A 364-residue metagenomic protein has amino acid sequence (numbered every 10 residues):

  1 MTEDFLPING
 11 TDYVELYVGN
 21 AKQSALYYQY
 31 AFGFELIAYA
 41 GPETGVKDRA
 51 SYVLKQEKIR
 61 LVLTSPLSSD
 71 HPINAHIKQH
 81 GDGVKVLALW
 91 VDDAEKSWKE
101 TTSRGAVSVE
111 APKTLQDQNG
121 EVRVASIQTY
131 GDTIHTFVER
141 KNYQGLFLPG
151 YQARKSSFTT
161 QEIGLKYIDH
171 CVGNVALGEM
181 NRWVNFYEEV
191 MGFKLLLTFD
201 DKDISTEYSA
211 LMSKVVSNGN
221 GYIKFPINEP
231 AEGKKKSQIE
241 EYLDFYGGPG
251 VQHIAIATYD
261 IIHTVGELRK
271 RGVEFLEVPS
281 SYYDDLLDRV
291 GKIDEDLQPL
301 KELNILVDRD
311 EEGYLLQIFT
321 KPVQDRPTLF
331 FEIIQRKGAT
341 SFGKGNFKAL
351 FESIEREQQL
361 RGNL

Functional and structural regions predicted by a protein language model:
M1-K22, V84-L87, Q144-V184, G247-I256 (+2 more regions): N-terminal beta-strand motif that seeds the catalytic metal site of vicinal oxygen chelate
L6-N9, E15-R60, S103, P112-Q118 (+6 more regions): Core segments of cupin and vicinal oxygen chelate
N9-G19, Y52-V53, P72-E100, R104 (+5 more regions): Vicinal oxygen chelate
S65, D82-L87, K96-E207, M212-K214 (+2 more regions): Extended catalytic-interface subdomain
N220-E241: Active-site-adjacent "gating/activation" loops or surface patches in catalytic cores
I223-F225, G247-V323, L329-R336: Long compositionally biased, domain-poor regions of proteins
E311-L315, R326-K337, S341-L350, I354-L364: Long, C-terminal catalytic modules of enzymes
